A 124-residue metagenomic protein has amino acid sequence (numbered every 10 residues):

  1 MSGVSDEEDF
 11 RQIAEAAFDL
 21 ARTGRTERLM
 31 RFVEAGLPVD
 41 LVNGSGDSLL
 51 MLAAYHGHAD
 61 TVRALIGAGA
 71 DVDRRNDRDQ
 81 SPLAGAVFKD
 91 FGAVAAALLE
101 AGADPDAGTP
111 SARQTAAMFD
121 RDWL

Functional and structural regions predicted by a protein language model:
M1-A35, G44: Intrinsically disordered, low-complexity regulatory segments in ankyrin-centric signaling systems
R28, D60-T61, A93-V94, D122-L124: Conserved ankyrin/ankyrin-like repeat signature
